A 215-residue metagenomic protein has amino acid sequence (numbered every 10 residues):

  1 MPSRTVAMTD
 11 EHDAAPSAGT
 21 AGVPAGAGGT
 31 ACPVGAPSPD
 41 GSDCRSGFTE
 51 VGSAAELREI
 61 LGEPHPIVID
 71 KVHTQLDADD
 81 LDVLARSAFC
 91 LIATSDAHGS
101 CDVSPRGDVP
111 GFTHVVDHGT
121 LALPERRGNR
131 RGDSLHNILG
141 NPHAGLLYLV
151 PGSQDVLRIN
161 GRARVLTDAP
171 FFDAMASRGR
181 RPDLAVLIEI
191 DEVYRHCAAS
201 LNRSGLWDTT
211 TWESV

Functional and structural regions predicted by a protein language model:
P2-V215: Binding-site signature for planar aromatic cofactors or substrates
